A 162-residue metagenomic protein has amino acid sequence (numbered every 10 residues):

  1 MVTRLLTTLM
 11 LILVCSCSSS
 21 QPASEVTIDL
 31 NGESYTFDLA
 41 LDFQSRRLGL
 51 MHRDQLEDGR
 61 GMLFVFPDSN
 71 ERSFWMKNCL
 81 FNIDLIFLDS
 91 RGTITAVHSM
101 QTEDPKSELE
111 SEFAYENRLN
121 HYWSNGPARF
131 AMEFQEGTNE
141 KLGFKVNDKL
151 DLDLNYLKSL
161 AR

Functional and structural regions predicted by a protein language model:
V2-M10: Sec-dependent signal peptide recognition, specifically the positively charged N-region followed immediately by
L13-S16: C-terminal motif of bacterial Sec signal peptides marking the signal peptidase cleavage site
S19-R162: Compact, glycine-rich, soluble single-domain proteins
